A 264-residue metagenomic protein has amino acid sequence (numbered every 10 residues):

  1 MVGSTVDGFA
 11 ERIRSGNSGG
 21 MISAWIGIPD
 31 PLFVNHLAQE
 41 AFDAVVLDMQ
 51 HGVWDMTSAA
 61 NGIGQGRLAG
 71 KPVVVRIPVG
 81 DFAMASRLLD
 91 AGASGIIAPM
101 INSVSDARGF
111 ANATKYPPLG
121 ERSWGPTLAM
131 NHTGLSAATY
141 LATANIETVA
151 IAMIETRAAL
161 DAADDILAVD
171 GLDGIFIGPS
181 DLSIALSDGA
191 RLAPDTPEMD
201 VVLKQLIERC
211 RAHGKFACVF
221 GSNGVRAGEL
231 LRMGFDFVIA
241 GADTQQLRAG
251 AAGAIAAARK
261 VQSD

Functional and structural regions predicted by a protein language model:
M1-D264: Expand to "…catalyze enediolate/carbanion chemistry for C-C bond making/breaking, isomerization, decarboxylation
